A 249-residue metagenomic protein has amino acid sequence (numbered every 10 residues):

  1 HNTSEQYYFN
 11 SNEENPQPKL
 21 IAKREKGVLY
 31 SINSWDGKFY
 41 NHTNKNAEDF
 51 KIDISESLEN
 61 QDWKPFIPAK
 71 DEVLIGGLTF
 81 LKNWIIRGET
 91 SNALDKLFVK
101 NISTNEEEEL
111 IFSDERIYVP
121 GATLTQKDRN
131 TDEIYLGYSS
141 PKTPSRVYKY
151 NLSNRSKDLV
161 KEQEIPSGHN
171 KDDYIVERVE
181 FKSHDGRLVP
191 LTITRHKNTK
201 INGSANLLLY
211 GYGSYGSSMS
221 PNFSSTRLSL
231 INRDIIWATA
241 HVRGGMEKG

Functional and structural regions predicted by a protein language model:
H1, N10-S11, W35, Y40-N46 (+2 more regions): Beta-strand C-termini and the immediately following turn/loop, strongest in propeller blades
N2-F9, A47-I54, A93-V99, K142-K149: Structural motif
T3, N15, K38, E48 (+5 more regions): Short acidic/polar mixed-charge low-complexity motifs
S11-Y30, E56-I75, T79, S103-L124 (+1 more regions): Multi-bladed beta-propeller domains
A22, V119-G249: Serine-hydrolase catalytic core recognition
K26-V28, E48, L74, T143 (+1 more regions): Beta-rich catalytic cores
S34-D36, F80-K82, D128-N130: Residue-level detector of Asp-centered blade-edge/turn motifs that repeat once per structural unit in beta-propeller
N41-K45, I75-N92, F181-P190, G216 (+2 more regions): C-terminal substrate/ligand-recognition segments
